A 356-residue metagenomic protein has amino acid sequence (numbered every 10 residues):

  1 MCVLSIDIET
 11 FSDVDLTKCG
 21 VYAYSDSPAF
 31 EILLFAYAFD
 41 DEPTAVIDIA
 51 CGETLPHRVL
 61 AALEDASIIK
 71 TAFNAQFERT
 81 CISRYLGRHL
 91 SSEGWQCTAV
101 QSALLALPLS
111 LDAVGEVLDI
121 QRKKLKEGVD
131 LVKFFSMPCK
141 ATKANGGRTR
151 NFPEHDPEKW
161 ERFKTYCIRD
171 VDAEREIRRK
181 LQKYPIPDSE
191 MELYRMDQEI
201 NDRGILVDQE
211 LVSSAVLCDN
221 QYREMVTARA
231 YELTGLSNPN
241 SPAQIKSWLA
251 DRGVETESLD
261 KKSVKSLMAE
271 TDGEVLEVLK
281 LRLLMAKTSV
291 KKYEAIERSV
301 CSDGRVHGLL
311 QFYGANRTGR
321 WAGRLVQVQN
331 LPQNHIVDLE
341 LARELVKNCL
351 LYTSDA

Functional and structural regions predicted by a protein language model:
M1-T10, V14, S27, L34-A36 (+2 more regions): Conserved "right-hand" nucleotidyltransferase catalytic core of DNA-directed polymerases
F30-Y37, D41-Q182, V337: Active-site-proximal helix-loop-helix substrate-binding element of RNase H-like nuclease domains
